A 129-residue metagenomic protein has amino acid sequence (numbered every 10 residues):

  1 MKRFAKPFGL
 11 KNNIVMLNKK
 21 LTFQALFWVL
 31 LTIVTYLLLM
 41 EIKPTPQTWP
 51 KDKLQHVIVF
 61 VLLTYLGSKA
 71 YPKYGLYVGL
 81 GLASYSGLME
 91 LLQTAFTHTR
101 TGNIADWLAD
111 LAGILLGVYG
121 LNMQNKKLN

Functional and structural regions predicted by a protein language model:
K2-S68, G81-L82: "…centered on the first transmembrane helix and the immediately adjacent amphipathic helix/loop
L21-T22, Y71-V78, R100-I104: Membrane-helix interface segments
M40-E41, P72, T97, N125: Short helix-capping/hinge motifs at transmembrane helix termini and TM-loop junctions
Q47-K53, M89-A112: Interfacial helix-loop-helix junctions of multi-pass membrane proteins
I58-K73, I114-N125: Membrane-interfacial alpha-helical segments at the cytosolic side of multi-pass membrane proteins
L63, G81-L88, L108, A112-L116: Hydrophobic faces of alpha-helical transmembrane segments in multi-pass integral membrane proteins
A70-Q93: Membrane-embedded catalytic cores of phosphoryl/pyrophosphoryl-handling enzymes
L128-N129: Canonical alpha-helical transmembrane segment with a positive-inside/aromatic-interface signature
